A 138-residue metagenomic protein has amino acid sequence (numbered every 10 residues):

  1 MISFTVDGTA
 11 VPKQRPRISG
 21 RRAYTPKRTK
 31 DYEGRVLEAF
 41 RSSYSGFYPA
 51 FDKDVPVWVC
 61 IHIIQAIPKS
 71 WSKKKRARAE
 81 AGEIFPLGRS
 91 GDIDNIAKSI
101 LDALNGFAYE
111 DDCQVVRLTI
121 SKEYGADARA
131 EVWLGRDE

Functional and structural regions predicted by a protein language model:
M1-E138: Acidic, proline/glycine-enriched N-terminal capping motif
